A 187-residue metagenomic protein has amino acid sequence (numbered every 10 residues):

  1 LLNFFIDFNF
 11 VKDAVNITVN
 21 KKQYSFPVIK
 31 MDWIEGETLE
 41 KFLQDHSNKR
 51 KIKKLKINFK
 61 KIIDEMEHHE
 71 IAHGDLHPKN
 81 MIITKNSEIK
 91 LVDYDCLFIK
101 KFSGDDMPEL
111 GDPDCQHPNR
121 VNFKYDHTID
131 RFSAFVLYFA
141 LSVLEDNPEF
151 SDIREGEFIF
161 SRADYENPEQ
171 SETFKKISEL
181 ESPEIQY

Functional and structural regions predicted by a protein language model:
F5-K54, G104: Conserved structural core of kinase catalytic domains
K51-E65: Conserved alphaE helix
I63, E67-T84: Catalytic-loop of the protein kinase fold
D93-F98: Activation of the activation-loop gatekeeper triad in protein kinase-fold domains
G104-N119: Conserved activation segment of eukaryotic-like protein kinases, specifically the C-terminal portion of the activation
N119-T128: Conserved end of the kinase activation segment
A134-S142: Short, conserved alpha-helix in the C-lobe of eukaryotic-like protein kinase catalytic domains
V143-Y187: Helical subdomain adjoining the active site within ATP-dependent kinase catalytic cores
